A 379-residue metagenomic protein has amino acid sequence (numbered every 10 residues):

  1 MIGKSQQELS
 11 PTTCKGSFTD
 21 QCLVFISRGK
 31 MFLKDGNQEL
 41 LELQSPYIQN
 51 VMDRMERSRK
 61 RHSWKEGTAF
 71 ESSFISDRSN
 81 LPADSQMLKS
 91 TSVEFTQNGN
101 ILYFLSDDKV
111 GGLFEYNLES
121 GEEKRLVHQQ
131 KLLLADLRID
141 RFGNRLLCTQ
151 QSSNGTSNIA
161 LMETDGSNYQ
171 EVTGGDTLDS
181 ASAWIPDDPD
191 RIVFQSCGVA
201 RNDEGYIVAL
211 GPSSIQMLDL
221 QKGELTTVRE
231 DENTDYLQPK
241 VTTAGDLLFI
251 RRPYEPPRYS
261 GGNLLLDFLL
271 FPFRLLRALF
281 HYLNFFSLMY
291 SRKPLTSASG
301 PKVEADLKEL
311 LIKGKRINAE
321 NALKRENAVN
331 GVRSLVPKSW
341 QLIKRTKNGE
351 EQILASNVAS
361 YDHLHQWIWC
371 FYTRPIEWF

Functional and structural regions predicted by a protein language model:
I2-F379: Sequence signature of WD/YWTD-type beta-propeller architectures
